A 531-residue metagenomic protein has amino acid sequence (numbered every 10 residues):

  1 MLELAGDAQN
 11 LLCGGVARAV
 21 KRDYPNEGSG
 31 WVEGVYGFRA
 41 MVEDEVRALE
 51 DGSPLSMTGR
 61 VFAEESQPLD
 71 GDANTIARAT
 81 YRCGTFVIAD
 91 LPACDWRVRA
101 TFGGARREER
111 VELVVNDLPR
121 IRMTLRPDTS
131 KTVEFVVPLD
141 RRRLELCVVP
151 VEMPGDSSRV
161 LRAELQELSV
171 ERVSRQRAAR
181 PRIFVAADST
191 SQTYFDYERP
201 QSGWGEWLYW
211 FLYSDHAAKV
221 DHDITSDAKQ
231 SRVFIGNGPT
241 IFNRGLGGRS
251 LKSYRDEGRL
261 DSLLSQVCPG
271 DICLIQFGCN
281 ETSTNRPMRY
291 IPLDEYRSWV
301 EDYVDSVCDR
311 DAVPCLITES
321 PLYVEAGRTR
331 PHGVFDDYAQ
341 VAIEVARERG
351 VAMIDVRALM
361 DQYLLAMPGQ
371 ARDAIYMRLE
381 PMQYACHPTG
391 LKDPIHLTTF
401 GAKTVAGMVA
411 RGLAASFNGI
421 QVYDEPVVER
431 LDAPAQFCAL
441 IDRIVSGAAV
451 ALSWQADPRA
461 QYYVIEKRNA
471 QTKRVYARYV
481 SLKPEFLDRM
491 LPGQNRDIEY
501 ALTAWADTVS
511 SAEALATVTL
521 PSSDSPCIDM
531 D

Functional and structural regions predicted by a protein language model:
M1-Y194: Compositionally biased, intrinsically disordered or flexible polar/acidic segments
C13, V173-R244, D261-I272: Serine-esterase "nucleophile elbow" of acetyl-processing enzymes
G103, V149-V151, L491, T503-D507: Beta-strand-rich extracellular modules
A105, A456-R459, Q494: Short glycine/proline-centered coil/turn motifs in the loop regions of extracellular beta-sandwich domains
E112-V114, Y462-E466: Beta-strand signatures of extracellular beta-sandwich domains
D256-K403, G407-A414: Alpha-helical cap/lid subdomain in secreted, periplasmic, or secretory-pathway luminal O-acyl-processing enzymes
E429-R459, D507-D531: Pro/Thr/Ser/Gly-rich low-complexity, intrinsically disordered linker/stalk tracts
V464-D497, D507-L515: Recognizes extended acidic, P/S/T-rich segments that occur within or adjacent to Ig-like beta-sandwich modules
